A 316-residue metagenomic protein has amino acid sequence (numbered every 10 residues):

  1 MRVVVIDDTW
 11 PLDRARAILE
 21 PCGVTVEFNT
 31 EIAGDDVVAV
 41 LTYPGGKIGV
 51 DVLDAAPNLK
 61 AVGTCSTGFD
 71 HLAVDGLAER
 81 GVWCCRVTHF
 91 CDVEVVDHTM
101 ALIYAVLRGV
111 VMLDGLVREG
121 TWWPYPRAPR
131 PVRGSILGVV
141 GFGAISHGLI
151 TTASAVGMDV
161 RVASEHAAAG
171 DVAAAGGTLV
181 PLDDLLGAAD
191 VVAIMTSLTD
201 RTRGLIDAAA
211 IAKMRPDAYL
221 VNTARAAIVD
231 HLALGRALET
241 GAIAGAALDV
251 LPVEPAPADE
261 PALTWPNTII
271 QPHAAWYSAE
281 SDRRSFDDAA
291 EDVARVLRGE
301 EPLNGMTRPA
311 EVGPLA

Functional and structural regions predicted by a protein language model:
M1-A39, Y43, G157, R161 (+1 more regions): N-terminal glycine-/charge-rich "phosphate-binding" loop or analogous flexible N-terminal tail
D36, I48-V52, A167-P261: Rossmann-like adenosine-cofactor binding region
V38-D114, P129: Phosphate/diphosphate ligand-binding glycine-rich loop within oxidoreductases
L59, R133-I136, A208, D217: Phosphate-coordination loops involved in phosphoryl transfer and adenosine-cofactor binding
C84-C85, D217-A316: Rossmann-like dinucleotide-binding domain for NAD(H)/NADP(H)
V96-G115, S154-M158, D287-E300: Oxidoreductase and adenylate-handling cofactor-binding alpha/beta cores
L113-G148, A175: Glycine-rich NAD(P)-binding loop of Rossmann-like domains
A155-A173: NAD(P)-binding Rossmann-fold cofactor-contacting core
